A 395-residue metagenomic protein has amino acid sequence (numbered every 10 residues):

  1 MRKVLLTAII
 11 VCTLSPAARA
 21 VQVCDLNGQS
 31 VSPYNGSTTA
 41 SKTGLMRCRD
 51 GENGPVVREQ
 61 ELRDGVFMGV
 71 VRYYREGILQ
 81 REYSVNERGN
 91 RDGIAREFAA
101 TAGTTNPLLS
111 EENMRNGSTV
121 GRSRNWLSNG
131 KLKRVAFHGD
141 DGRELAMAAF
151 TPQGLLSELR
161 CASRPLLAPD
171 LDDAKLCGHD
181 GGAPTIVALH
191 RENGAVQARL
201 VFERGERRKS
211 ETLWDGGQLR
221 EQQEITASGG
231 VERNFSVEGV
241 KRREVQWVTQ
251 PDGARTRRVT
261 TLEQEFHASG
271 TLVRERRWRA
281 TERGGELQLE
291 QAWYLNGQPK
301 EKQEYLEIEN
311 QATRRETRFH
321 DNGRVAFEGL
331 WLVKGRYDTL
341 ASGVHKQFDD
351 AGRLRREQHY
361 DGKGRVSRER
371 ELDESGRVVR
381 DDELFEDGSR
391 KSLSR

Functional and structural regions predicted by a protein language model:
V4-T13: Sec-dependent N-terminal signal peptides
A18-R395: Glycine/tyrosine- and acidic-biased, solvent-exposed loop/turn segments at the edges of beta-strands
